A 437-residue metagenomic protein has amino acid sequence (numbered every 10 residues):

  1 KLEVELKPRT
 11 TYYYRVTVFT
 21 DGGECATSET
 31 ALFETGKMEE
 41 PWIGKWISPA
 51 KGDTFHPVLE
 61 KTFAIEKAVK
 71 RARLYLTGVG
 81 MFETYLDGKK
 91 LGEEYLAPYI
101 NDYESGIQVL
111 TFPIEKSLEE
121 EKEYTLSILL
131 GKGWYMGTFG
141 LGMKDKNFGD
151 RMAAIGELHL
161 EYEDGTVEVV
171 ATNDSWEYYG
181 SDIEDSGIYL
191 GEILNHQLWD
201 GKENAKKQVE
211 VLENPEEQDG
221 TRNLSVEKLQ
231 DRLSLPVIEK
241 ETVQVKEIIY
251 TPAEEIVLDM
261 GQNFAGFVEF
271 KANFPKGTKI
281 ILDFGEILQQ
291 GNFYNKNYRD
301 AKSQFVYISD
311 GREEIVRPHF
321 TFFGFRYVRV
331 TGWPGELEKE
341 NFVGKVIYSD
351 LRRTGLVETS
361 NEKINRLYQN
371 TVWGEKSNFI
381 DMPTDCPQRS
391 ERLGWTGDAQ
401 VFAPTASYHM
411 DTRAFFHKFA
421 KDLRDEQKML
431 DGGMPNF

Functional and structural regions predicted by a protein language model:
K1-T11, R15-R389, G397, A414-L423 (+1 more regions): Extracellular/oxidizing-compartment recognition motifs
W333, V401-T412: Well-ordered alpha-helical scaffold segments within catalytic/enzyme domains
